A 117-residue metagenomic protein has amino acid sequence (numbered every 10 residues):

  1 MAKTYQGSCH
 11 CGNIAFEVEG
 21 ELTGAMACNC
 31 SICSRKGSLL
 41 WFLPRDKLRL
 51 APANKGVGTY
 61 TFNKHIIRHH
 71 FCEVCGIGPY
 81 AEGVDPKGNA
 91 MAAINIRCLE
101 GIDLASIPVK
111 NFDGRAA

Functional and structural regions predicted by a protein language model:
M1-A117: A short Gly-Trp-Pro
